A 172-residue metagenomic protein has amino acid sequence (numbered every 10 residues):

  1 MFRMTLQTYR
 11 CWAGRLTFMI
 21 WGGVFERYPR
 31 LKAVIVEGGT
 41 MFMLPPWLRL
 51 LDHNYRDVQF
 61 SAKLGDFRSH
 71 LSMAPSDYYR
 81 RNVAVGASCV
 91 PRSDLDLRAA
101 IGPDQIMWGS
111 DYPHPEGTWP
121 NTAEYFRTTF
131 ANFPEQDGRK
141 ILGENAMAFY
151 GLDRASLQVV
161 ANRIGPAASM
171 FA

Functional and structural regions predicted by a protein language model:
M1-Y78, R92-D104: Histidine/acidic residue-rich metal-binding segments in metalloenzymes
G22-G23, L31, M43, S61-S69 (+3 more regions): Mid-to-C-terminal alpha-helical segments outside catalytic/metal-binding sites
